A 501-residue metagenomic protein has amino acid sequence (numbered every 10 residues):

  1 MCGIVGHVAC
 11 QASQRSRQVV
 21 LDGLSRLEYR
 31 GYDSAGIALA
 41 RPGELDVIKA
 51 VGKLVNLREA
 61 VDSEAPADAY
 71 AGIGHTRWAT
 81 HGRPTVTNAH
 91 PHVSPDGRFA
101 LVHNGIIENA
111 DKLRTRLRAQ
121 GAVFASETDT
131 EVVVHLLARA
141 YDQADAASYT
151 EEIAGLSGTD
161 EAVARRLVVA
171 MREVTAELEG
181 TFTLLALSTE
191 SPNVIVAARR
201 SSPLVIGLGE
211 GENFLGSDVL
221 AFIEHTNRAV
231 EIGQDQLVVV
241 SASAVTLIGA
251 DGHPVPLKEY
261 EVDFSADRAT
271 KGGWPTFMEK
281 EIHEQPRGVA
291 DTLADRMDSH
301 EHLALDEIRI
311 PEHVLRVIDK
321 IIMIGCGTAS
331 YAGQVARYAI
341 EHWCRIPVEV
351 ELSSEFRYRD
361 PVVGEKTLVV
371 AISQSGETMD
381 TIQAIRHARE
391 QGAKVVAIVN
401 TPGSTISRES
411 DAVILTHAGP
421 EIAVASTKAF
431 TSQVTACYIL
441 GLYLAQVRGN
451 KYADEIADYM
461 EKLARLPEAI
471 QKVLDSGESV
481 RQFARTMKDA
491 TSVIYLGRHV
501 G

Functional and structural regions predicted by a protein language model:
M1-I4, L113-R114, R199, R268-G272 (+5 more regions): Short acidic (Asp/Glu) and glycine-rich catalytic loops that position anionic groups and cofactors
M1-T276, E284-D319, A453, K472-L474 (+1 more regions): Conserved short alpha-helical segments that host acidic/polar catalytic motifs at enzyme active sites
A9-A12, I106, S191, T328 (+4 more regions): Short, glycine/serine-rich, charged loops/turns that create anion-binding and catalytic segments at active sites
A40-G43, S188-P192, T401-P402, I456-L463 (+1 more regions): A glycine-rich phosphate-binding loop feature that marks nucleotide/adenosyl-phosphate handling sites
L101, A186, A197, M323 (+3 more regions): Structural beta-sheet core signal
R116, Q120, L136, A140 (+16 more regions): Generic, well-ordered alpha-helical scaffold segments in large soluble proteins
R316-R465: Glycine-rich phosphate-binding loops that contact phosphosugars or nucleotide phosphates
K488-G501: Acidic catalytic cores of enzymes that act on phosphate-bearing nucleotides/polynucleotides
